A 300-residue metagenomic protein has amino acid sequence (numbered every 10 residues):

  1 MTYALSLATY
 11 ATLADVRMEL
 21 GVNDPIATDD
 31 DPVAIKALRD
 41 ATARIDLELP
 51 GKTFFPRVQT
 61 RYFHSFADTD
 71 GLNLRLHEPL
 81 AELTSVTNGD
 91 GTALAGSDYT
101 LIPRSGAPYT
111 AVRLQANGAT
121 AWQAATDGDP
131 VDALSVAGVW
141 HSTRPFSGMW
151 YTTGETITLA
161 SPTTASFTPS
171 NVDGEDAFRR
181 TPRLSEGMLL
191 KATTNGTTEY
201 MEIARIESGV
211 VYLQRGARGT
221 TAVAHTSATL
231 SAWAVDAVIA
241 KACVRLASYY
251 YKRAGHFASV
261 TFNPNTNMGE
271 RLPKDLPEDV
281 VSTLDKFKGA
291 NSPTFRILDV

Functional and structural regions predicted by a protein language model:
T2, R104-T152, G216-V238, A242: Surface-exposed interaction regions enriched in Ser/Thr/Asp/Glu that occur as long low-complexity tracts or repetitive
T2-L13, H141-Y151, W233-V300: Short loop/turn elements at secondary-structure junctions
A27-L49, M268-D275: Amphipathic alpha-helical segments that form the core helices of the histone-fold
D31, F63, H77-D132, T197-E207: Extracellular/luminal ectodomains and secreted, surface-exposed scaffolds of diverse proteins
E48-D70, T158: Solvent-exposed, flexible loop/coil segments flanking beta-strands in beta-rich domains
S65-L76, N263-N267: Surface-exposed ligand/attachment interfaces on beta-rich extracellular proteins
L76, L83-T84, T143-R215, T220: Autoprocessing Asn-cyclization modules and mimics
